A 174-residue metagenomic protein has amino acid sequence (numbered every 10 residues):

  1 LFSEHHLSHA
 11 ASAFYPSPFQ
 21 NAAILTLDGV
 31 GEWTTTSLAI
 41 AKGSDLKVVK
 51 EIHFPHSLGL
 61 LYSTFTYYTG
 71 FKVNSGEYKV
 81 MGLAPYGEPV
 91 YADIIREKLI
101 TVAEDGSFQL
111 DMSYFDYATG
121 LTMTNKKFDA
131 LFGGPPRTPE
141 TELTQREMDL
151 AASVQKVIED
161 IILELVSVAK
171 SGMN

Functional and structural regions predicted by a protein language model:
L1-N174: Short acidic/glycine-rich loops and adjacent helix/strand connectors that line catalytic pockets where negatively
